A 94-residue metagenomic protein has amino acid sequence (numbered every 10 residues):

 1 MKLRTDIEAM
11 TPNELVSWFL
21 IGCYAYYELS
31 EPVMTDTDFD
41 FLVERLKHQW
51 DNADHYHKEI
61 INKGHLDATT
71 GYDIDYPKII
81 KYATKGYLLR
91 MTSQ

Functional and structural regions predicted by a protein language model:
M1-Q94: Phosphate/adenylate-binding "loop-and-lid" substructures adjacent to NTP/NAD/dNTP-binding pockets in NTP-dependent
